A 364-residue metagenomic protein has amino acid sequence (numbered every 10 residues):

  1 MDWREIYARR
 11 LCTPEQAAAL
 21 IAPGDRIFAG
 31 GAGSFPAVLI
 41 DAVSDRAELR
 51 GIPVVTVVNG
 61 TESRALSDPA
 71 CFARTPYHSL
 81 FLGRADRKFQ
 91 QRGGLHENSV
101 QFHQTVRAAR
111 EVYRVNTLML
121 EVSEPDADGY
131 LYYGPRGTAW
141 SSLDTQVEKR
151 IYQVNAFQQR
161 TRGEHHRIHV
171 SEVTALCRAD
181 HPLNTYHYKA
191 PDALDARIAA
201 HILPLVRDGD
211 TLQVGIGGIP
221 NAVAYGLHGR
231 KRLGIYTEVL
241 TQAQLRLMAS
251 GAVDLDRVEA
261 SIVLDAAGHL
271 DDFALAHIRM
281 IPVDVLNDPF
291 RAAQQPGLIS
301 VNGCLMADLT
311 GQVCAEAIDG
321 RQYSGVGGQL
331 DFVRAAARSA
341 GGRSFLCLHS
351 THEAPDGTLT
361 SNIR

Functional and structural regions predicted by a protein language model:
M1-R364: Conserved alpha/beta enzyme-core scaffold
